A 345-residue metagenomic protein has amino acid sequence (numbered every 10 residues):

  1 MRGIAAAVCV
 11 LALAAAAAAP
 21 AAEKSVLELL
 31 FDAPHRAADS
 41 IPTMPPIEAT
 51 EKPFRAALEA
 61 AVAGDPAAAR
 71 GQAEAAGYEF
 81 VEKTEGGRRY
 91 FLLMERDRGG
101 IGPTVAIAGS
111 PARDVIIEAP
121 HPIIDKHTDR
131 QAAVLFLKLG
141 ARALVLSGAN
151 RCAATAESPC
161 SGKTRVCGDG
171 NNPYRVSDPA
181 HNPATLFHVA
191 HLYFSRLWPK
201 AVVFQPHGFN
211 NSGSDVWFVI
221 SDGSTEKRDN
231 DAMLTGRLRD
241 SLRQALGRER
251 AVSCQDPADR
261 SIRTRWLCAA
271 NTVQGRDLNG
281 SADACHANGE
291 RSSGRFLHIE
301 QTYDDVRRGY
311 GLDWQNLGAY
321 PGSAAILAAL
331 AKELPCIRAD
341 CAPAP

Functional and structural regions predicted by a protein language model:
M1-A6: Bacterial N-terminal signal peptides that target proteins for export
A7-C9, A19: Cleavable N-terminal signal peptides
A14-A18: N-terminal signal peptide c-region/cleavage motif recognized by signal peptidases
A21-A344: N-terminal catalytic or cofactor-binding beta/alpha core of small enzyme domains
